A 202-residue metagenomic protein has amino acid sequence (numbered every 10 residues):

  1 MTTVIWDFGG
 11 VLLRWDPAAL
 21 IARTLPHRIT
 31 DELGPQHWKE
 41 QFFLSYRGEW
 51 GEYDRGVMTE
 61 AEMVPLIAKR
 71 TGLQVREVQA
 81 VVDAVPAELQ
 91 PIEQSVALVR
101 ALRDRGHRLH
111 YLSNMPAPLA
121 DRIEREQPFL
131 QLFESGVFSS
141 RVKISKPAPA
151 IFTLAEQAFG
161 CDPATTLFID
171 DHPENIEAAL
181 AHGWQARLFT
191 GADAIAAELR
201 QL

Functional and structural regions predicted by a protein language model:
M1-A97, D104, P116: N-terminal helical cap/lid subdomain that shapes the substrate entry/recognition surface in HAD-like hydrolases
T2, W6, P116-L202: Asp-based, Mg2+/Mn2+-dependent phosphohydrolase catalytic module
T24, L102, L199-L202: Alpha-helix C-terminal capping segments
A97-R100, D104, Q157, E177: Surface-exposed alpha-helical segments enriched in charged/polar residues
D104-G106, G183: Glycine-centered short loops/turns at secondary-structure junctions
S113: Conserved phosphate-coupling serine/threonine residues in phosphotransfer and NTP-handling enzymes
